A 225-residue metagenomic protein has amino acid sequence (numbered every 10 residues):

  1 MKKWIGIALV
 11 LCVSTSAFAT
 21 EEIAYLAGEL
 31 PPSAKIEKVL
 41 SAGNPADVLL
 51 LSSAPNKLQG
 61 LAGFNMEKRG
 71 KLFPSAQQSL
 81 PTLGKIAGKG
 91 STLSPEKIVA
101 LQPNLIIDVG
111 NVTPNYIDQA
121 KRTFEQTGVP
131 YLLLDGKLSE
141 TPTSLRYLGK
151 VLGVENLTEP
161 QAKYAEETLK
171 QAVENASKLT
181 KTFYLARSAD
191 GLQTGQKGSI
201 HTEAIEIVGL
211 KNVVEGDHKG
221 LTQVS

Functional and structural regions predicted by a protein language model:
K2-L49, V154-L185: Bacterial Sec-exported substrate-binding components of ABC uptake systems
E29-L30, T82-T92, L132-S139: A structural signal for short loop-to-beta-strand junctions that line the ligand-binding cleft of periplasmic/secreted
S33-I36, A46-D47, P95, I117-F124 (+4 more regions): Extracytoplasmic/secreted envelope proteins and their assembly/folding machinery, especially bacterial periplasmic
K38, A46-V99, L105-V112: A short, structured surface patch at a secondary-structure boundary
A54-N56, Q126-G128, V208-G209: Short, structured coil segments at secondary-structure junctions
G60-G63, I107-N111, L133-G136, Y184-S199 (+1 more regions): Short beta-strand->loop
S75-A76, N115-E155, T180-K181: Charged, glycine-enriched surface loops/patches that mediate electrostatic binding to polyanionic ligands
T194-T222: Alpha-helical, coiled-coil/dimerization segments enriched in small aliphatic residues
